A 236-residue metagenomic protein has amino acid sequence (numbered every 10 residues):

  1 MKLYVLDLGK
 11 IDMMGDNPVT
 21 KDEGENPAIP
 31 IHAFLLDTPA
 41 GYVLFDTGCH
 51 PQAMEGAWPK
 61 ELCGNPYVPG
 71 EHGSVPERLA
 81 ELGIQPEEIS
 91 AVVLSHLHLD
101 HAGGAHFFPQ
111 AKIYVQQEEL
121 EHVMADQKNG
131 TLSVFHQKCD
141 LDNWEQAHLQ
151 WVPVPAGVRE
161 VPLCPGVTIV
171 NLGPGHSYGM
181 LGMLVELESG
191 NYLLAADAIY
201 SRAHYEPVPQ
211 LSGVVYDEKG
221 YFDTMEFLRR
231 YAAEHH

Functional and structural regions predicted by a protein language model:
M1-L3, T38-Y42, E160-T168, L187-N191: Beta-strand-turn-beta hairpins that frame and shape the catalytic cleft of phosphate-ester-processing enzymes
L3, L36, D46, I89 (+6 more regions): Divalent metal-coordination and catalytic microenvironments
Y4-L6, V43, V93, Y114 (+2 more regions): Hydrophobic/aromatic beta-strand patches that form the interior of the parallel beta-sheet core in alpha/beta enzyme
K10-E77, L181-D197: Conserved beta-strand hairpin/beta-sheet module of binuclear metal-dependent hydrolase folds, prominently
G48-H50, Q110, Y114-E121, D126 (+1 more regions): Conserved catalytic scaffold of divalent metal-dependent phosphoesterases
H50, G130-L132, G157-V161, V170-H236: Metallo-beta-lactamase
K60-V115: Active-site metal-binding motif and surrounding structural segment of the metallo-beta-lactamase
G70-I84, E88, E118-N171, Y216-A233: Metallo-beta-lactamase
